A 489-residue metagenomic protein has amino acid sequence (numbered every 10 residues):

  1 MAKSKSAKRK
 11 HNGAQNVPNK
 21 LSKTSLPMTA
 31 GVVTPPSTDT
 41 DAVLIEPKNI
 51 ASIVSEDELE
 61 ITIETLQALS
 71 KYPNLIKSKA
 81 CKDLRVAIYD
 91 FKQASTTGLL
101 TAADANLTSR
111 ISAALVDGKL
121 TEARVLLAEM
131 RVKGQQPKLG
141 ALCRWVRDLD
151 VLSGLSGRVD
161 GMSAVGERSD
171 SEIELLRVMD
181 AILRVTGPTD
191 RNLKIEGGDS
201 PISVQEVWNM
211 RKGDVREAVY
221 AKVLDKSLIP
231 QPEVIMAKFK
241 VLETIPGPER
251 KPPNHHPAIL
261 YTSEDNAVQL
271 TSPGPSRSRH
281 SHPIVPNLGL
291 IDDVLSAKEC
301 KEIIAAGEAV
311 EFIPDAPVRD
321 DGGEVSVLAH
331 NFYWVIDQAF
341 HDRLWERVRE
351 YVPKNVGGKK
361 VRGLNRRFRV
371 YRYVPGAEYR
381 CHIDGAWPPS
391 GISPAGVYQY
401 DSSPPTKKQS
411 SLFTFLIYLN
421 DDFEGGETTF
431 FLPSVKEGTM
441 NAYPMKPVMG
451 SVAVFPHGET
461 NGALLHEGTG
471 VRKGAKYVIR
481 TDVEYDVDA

Functional and structural regions predicted by a protein language model:
A2-V452, G458-A489: Fe(II)/2-oxoglutarate oxygenase catalytic core
